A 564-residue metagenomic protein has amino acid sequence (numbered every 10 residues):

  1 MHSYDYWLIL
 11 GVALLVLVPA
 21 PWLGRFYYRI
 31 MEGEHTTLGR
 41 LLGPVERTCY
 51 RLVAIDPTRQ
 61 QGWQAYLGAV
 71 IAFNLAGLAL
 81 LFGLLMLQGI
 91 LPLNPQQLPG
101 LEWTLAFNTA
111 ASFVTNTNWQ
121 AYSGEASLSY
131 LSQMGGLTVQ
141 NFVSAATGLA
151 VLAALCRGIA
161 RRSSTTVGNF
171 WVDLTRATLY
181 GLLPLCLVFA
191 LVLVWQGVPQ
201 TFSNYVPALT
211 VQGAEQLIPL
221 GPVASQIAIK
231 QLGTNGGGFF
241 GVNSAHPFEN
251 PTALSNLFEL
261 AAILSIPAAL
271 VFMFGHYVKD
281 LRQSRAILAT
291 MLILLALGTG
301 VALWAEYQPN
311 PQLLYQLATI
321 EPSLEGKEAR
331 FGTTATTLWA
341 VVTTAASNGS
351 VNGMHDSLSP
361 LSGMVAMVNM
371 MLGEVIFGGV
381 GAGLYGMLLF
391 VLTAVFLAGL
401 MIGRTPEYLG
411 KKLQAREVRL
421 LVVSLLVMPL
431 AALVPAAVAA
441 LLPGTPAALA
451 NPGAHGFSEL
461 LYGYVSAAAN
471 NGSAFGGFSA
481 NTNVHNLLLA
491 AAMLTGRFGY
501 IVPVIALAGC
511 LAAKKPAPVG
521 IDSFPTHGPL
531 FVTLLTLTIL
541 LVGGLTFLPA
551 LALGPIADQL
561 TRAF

Functional and structural regions predicted by a protein language model:
M1-F564: Membrane-proximal intracellular helices of multi-pass ion channels
